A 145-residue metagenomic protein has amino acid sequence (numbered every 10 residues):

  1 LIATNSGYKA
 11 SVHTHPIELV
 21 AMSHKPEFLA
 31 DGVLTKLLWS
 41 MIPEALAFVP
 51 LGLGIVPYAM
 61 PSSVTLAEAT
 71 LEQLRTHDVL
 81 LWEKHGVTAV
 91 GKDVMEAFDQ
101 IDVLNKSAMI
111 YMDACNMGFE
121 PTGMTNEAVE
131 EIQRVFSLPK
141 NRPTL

Functional and structural regions predicted by a protein language model:
L1-L145: Glycine-rich flexible loops
